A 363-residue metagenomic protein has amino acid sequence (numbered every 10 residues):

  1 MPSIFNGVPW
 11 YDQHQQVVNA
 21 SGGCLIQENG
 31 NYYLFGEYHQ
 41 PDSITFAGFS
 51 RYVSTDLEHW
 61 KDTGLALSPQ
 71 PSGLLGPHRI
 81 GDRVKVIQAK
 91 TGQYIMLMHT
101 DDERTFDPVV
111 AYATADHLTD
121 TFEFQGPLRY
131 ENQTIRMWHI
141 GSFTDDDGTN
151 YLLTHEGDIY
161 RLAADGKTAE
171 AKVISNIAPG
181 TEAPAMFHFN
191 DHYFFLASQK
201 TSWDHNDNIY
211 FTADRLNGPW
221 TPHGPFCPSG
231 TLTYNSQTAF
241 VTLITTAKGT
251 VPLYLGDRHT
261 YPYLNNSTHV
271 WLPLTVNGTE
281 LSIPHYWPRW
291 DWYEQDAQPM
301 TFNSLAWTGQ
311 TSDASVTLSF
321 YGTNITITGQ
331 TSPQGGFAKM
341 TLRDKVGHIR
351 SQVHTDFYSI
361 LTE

Functional and structural regions predicted by a protein language model:
M1-G81, I87-A183, H188-L232, T246-T250 (+1 more regions): Beta-rich carbohydrate-recognition and catalytic domains
Y234, A239-L243: Short aromatic loop motif centered on NTY/YTY
P288-E363: Glycan-recognition surfaces in beta-rich domains, encompassing non-catalytic CBMs and lectin-like receptor-binding
